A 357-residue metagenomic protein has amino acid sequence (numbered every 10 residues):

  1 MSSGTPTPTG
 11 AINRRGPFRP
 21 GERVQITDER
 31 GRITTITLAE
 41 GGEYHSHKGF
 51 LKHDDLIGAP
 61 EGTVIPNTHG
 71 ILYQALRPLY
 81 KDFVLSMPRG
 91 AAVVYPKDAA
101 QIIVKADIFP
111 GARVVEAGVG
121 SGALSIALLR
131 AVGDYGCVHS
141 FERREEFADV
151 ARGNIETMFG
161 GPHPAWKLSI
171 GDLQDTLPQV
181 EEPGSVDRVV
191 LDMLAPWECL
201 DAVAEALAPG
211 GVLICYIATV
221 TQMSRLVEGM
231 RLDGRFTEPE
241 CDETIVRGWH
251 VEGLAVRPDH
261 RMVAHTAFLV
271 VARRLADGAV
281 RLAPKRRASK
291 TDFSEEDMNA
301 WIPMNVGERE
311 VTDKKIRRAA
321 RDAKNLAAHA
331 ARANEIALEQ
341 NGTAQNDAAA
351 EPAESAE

Functional and structural regions predicted by a protein language model:
S2-N67, V84, E228-E357: SAM/dcSAM-binding transferase cores
N13-G16, S86-A99: Conserved SAM-binding loop and adjacent beta-strand
F109-G120: Conserved class I S-adenosyl-L-methionine
S121-D134: Conserved SAM-binding loop of SAM-dependent methyltransferases across substrates and taxa, primarily the Class I
L129, W197-P209, R231: A short glycine-rich, Lys/Arg-flanked "PGG" loop and its adjoining helix->strand segment in the class I
Y135-H139: Short beta-strand element of Class I
F141-L191, P196: S-adenosyl-L-methionine
G210-A218: Conserved beta-strand signature within the Rossmann-like core of class I S-adenosyl-L-methionine
